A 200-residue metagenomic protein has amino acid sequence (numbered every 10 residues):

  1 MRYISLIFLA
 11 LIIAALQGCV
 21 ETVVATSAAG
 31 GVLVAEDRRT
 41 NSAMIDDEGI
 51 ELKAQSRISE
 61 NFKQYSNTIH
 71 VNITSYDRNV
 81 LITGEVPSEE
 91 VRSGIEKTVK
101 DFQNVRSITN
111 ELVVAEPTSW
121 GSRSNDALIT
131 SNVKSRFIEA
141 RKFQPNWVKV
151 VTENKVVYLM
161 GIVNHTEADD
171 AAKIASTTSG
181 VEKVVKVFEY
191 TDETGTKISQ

Functional and structural regions predicted by a protein language model:
R2-I4, C19-Q200: N-terminal targeting leaders
L6-I12: Sec-dependent N-terminal signal peptides
A14-G18: C-terminal motif of bacterial Sec signal peptides marking the signal peptidase cleavage site
